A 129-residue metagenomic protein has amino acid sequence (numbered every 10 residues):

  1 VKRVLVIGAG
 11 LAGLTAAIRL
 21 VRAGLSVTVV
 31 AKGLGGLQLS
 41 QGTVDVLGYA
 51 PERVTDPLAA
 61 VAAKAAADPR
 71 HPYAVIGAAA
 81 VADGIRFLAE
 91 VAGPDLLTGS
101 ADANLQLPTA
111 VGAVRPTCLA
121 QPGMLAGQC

Functional and structural regions predicted by a protein language model:
K2-V29: N-terminal Rossmann-like FAD-binding beta1-loop-alpha1 element of flavoenzymes
A9-G10, A31-G33, Y49, G84: Fold-independent oxyanion-binding glycine-rich loops and adjacent beta-strand/coil segments at enzyme active sites
A12, R53, P69-A80: Catalytic cores of large soluble enzymes that bind and process phosphate-bearing ligands
A17, D45, A50-E52, A113 (+2 more regions): A generic structural micro-environment signature that highlights single residues at secondary-structure boundaries
K32-R70: Conserved N-terminal glycine-rich FAD pyrophosphate-binding loop of Rossmann-like flavoproteins
A74-C129: Feature captures the FAD/FMN-dependent oxidoreductase FAD-binding
